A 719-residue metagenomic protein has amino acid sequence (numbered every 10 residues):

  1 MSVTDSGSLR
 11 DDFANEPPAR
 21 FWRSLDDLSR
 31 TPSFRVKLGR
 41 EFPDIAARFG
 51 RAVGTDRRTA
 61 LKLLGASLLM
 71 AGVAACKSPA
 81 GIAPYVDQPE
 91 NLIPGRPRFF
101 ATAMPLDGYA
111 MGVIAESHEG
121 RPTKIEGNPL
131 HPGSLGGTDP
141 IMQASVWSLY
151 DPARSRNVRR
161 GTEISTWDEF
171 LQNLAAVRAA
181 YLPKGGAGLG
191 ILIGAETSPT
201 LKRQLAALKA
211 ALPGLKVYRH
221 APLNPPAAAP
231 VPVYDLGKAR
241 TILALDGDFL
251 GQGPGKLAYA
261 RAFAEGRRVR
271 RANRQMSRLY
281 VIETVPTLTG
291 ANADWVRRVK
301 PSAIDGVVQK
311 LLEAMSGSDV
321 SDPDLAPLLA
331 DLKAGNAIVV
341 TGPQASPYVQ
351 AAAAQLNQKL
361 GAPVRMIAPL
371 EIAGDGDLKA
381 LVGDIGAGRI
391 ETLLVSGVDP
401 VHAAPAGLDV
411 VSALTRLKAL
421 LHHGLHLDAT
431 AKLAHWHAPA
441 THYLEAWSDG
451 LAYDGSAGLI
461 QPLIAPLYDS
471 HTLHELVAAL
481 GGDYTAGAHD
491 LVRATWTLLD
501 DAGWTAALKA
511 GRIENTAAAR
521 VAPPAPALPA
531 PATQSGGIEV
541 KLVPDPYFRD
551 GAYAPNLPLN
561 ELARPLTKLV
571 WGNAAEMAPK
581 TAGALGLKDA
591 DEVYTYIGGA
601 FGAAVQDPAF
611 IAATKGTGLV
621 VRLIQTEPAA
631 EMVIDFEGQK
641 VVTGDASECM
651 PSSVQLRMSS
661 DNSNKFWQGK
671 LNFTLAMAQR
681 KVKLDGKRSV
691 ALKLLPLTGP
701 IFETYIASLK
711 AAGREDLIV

Functional and structural regions predicted by a protein language model:
M1-S318, D545, A563-L566, V570-E576 (+4 more regions): N-terminal export/assembly segments and adjacent metallocofactor-ligating motifs of anaerobic energy-metabolism
S2, R10-D11, A19-S24, L38-G39 (+14 more regions): A cross-kingdom feature strongest in bacterial/archaeal respiratory oxidoreductases
E116-P122, E126, L360, T626-E627 (+1 more regions): Short acidic-glycine loop/turn motifs at beta-strand connectors
A180-G190, K333-I338, R389-T392, R416: Short, surface-exposed connector motifs at secondary-structure boundaries
I193-E196, D246-G247, T341-A345, V395-D399: Structural motif
K209-Y218, N357-M366, T415-L420, L480: Structural alpha-beta junctions
W295-G386, L498-D500: Active-site phosphate/pyrophosphate-binding segments
A584, D589-V719: Feature captures hydrophobic
